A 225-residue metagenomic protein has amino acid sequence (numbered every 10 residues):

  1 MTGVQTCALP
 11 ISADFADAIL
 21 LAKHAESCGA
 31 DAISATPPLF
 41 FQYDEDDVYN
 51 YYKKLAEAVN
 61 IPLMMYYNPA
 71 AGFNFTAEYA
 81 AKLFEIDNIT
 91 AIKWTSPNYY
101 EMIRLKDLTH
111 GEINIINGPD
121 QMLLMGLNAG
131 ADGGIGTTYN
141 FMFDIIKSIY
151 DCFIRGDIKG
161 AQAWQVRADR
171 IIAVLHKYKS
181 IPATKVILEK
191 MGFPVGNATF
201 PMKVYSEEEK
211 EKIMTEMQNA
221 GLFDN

Functional and structural regions predicted by a protein language model:
T2-L9: Short, small-residue-biased leader/transition segments that mark boundaries at the very start of proteins
A13, P97-Y100, G118-Q121, F141 (+1 more regions): Short beta->alpha linker loops
D14-G29, K210, M217: Conserved N-terminal beta1-alpha1 strand-loop-helix module at the mouth
A22-G111: Glycine/proline-rich, positively charged, aromatic-decorated active-site loop/lid region on the catalytic face
Y66, I116-G118, T137: Generic beta-sheet signal
I103-L108, I115-I116, G160-A163: Conserved amphipathic alpha-helical segments that form helical-bundle/coiled-coil interaction surfaces
E112, Q121-N225: Structured C-terminal cap/extension of enzyme domains
